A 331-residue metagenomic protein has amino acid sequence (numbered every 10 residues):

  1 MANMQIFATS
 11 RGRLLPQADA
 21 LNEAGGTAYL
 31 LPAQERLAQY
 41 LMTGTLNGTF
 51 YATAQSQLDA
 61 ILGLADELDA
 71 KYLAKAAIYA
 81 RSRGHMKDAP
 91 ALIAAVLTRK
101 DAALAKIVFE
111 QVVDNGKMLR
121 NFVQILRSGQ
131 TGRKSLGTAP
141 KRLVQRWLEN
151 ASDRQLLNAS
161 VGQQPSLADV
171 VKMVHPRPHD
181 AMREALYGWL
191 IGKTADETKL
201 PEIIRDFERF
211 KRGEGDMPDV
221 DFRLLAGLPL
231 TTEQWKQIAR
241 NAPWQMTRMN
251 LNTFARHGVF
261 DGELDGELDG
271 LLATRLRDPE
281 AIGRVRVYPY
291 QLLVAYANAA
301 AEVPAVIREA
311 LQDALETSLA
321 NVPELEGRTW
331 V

Functional and structural regions predicted by a protein language model:
M1-W330: Long lumenal/extracellular ectodomains of secretory and single-pass membrane proteins
